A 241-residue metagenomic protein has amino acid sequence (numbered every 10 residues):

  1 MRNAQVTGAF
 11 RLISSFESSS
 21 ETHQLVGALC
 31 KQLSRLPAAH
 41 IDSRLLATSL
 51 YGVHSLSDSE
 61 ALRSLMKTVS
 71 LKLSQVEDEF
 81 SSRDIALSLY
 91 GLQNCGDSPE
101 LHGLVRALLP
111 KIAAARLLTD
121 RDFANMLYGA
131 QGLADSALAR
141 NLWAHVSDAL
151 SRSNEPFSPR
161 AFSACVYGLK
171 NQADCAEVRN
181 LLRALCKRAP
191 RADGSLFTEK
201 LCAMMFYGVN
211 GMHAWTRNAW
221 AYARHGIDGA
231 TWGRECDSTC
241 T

Functional and structural regions predicted by a protein language model:
M1-T241: Eukaryotic RNA-binding helical-repeat scaffolds
